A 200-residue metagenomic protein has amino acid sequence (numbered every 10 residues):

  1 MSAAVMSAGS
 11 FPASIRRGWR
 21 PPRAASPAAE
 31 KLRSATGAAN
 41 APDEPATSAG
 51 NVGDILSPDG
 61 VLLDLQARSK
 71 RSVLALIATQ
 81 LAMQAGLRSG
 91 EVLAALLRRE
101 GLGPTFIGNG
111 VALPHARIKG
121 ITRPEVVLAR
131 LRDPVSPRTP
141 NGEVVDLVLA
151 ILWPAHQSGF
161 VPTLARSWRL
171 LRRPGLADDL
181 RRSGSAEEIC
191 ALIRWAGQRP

Functional and structural regions predicted by a protein language model:
M1-P200: Cytosolic covalent-transfer regions centered on His/Cys nucleophiles that carry phosphoryl or persulfide groups
